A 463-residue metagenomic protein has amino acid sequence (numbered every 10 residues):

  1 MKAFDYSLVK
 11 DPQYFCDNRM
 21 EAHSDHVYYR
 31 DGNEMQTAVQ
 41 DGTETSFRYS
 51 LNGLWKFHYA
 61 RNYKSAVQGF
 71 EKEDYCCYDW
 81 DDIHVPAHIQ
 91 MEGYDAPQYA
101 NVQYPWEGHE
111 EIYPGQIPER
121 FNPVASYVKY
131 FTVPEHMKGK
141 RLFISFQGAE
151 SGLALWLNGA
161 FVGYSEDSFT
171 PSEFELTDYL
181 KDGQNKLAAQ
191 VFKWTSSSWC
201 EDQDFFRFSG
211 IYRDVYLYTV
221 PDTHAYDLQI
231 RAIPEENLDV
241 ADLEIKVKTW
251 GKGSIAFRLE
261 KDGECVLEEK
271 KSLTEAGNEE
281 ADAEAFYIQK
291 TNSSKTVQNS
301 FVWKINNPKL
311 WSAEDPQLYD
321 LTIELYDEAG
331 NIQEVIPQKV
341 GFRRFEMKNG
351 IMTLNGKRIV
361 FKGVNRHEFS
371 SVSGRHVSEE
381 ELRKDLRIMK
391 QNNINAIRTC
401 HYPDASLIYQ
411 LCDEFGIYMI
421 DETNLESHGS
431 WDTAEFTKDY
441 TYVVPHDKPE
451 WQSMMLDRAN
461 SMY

Functional and structural regions predicted by a protein language model:
K2-M20, D25, D41-G42, K56-N62 (+9 more regions): Accessory beta-strand-rich segments of carbohydrate-active enzymes
F47-H58: Mature N-terminal segment immediately following signal peptide/propeptide cleavage in secreted/periplasmic
S50, V124-T132, R141-F143, P171 (+6 more regions): Intrinsic-disorder/low-complexity, polar/charged segments enriched in Ser/Thr/Lys/Arg/Asp/Glu/Gln
A66-V85: Short Gly/aromatic-enriched secondary-structure transition segments
Q90-V133, M137-S145, E150-L157, G163-E166 (+5 more regions): Active-site-adjacent substrate/metal-binding segments within catalytic domains of carbohydrate-active enzymes
D178-Q184, K246-K348: Extended acidic/polar, glycine-enriched regions that form or flank non-catalytic beta-rich accessory modules
D222-G251: Surface beta-strand/loop "capping" patches
